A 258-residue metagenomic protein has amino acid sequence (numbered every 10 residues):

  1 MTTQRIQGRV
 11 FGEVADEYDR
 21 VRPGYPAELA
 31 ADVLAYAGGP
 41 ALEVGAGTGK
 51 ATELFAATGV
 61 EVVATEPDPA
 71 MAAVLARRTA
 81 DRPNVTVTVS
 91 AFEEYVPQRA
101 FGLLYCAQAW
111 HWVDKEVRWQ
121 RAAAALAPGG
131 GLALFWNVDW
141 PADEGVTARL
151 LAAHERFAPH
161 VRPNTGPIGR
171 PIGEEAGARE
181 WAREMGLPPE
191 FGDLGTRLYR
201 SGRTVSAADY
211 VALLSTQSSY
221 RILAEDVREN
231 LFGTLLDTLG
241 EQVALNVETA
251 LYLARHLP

Functional and structural regions predicted by a protein language model:
M1-A37: Conserved class I S-adenosyl-L-methionine
G38-G45: Conserved class I S-adenosyl-L-methionine
T48, P171-E174, R179-P258: Conserved Class I S-adenosyl-L-methionine
T48-Y95: Class I SAM-dependent methyltransferase SAM/SAH-binding core
V96-L104: A short acidic, Gly/Pro-enriched loop at the edge of an enzyme's catalytic core that lines a small-molecule cofactor
C106-A107, K115: A short beta-strand submotif of the Rossmann-like class I SAM-dependent methyltransferase core that lines
R118-P128: A short glycine-rich, Lys/Arg-flanked "PGG" loop and its adjoining helix->strand segment in the class I
P128-R200: Conserved catalytic/acceptor-binding region of the Class I
